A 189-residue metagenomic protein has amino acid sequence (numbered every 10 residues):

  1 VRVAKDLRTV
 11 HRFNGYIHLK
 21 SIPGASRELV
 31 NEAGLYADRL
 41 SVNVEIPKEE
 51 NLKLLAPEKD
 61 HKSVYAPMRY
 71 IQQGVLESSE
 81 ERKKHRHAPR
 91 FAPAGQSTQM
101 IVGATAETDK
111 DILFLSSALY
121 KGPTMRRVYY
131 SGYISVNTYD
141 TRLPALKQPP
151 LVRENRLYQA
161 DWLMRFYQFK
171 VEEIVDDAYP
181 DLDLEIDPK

Functional and structural regions predicted by a protein language model:
V1-R27, G34-K83, T98, V102 (+2 more regions): Core AdoMet radical
Y16-G24, V75-D109, S131-T138, R142-L151: Conserved strand-turn element in the central/C-terminal portion of the radical SAM core barrel that lines
A25-R39, T105-Y120: Catalytic cores of alpha/beta
A56-S63, E107, D111, Q148-N155: Alpha-helix N-cap and loop-to-helix initiation/capping positions
E77-E80, M125, F166-E173: Intrinsically disordered or highly flexible coil/loop and linker segments, enriched in small and charged/polar residues
Y120-R127, S131: An acidic intrinsically disordered interaction segment
T141-K189: Long, highly charged, low-complexity intrinsically disordered interaction regions that mediate electrostatic DNA/RNA
